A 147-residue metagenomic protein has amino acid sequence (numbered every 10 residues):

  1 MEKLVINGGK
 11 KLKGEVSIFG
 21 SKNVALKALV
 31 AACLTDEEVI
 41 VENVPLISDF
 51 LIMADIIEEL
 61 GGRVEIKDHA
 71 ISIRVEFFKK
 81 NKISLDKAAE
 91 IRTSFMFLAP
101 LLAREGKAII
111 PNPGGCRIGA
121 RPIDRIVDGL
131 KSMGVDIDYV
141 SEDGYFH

Functional and structural regions predicted by a protein language model:
M1-H147: Structural preference for solvent-exposed beta-strand-turn elements and adjacent flexible terminal/loop segments within
